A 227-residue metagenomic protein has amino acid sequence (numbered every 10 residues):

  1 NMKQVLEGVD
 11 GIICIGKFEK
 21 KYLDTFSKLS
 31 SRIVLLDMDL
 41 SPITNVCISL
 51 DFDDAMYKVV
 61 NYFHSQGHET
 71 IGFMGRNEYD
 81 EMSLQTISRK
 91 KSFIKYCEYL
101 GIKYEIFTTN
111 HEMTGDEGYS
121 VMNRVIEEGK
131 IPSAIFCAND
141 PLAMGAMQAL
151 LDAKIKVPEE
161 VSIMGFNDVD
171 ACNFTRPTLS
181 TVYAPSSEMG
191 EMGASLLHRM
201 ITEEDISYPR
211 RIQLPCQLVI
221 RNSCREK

Functional and structural regions predicted by a protein language model:
M2-K3, G11, L23, S27-K227: Bacterial carbohydrate/catabolite-sensing allosteric modules
I15-F18, N77: Structural motif
